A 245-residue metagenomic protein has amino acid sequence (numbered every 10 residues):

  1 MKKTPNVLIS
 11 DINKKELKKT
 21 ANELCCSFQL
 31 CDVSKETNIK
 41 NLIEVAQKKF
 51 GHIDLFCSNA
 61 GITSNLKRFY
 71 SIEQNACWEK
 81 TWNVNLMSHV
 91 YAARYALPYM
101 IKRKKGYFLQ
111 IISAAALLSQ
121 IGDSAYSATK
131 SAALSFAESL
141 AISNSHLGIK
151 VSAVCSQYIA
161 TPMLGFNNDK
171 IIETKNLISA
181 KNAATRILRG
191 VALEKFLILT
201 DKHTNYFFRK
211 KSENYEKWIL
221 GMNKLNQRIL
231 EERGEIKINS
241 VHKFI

Functional and structural regions predicted by a protein language model:
T4-L17: Conserved glycine-rich Rossmann-like NAD(P)H-binding loop of the short-chain dehydrogenase/reductase
K14-K15, C31-L42, N75: The beta1-alpha1 cofactor-binding region of Rossmann-like NAD(H)/NADP(H)-dependent oxidoreductases
T63-E79, G122: Conserved mid-core segment of classical short-chain dehydrogenase/reductases
A93, T129: Active-site helix of classical SDR
S113: Residue(s) in the substrate-gating loop at a strand-loop-helix junction that position the organic substrate next
L118, S139-K150: Active-site-adjacent segment of SDR/Rossmann-fold oxidoreductases
A153, D169-F207: C-terminal helical subdomain
